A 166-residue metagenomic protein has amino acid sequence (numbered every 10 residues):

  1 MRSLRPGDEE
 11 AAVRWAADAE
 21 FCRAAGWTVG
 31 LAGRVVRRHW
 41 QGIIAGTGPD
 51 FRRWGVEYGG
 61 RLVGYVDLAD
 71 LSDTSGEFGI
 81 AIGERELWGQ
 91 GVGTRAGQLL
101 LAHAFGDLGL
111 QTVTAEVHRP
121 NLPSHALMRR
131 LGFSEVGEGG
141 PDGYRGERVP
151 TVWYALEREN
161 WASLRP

Functional and structural regions predicted by a protein language model:
R2-A17, V56-P166: Acyl-donor (CoA/ACP) binding surface of acyl/acetyltransferases
E20-Q41: Conserved GNAT-fold acetyl-CoA-binding loop/helix
F21-C22, P49, L110: A general structural signal for well-ordered secondary-structure junctions
Q41-G55, G64: A short helix-loop-beta-strand connector motif used in the catalytic cores of GNAT acetyltransferases and, in some
